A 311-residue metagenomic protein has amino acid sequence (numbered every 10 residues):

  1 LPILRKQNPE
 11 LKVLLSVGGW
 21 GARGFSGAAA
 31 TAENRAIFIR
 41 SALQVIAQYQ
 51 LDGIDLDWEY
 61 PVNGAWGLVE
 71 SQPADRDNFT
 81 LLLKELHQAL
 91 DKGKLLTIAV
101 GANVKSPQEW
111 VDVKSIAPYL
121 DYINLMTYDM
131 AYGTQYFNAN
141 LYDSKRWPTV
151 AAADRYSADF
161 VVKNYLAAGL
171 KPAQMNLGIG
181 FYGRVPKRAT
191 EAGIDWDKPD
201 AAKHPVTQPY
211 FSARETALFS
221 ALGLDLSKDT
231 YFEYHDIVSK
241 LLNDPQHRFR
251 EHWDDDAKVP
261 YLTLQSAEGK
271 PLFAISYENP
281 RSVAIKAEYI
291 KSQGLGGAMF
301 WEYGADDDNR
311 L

Functional and structural regions predicted by a protein language model:
L1, N140, F181-Y289: Glycan-binding loop/region signatures in secreted carbohydrate-active enzymes
L1-I46, D229, R248: Glycan-recognition patch characteristic of GH18 chitinases/ENGases and related GlcNAc/peptidoglycan-binding proteins
L15, L56, L86, I123 (+3 more regions): Conserved, mostly hydrophobic/aromatic
S16-W20, Y49-N63: Mobile, glycine-rich extracellular loop/lid and propeptide segments that shape or gate substrate/ligand access
A30-Q48, V104-S115, A158, V162 (+1 more regions): Short, acidic/polar
D52, D121, G296: Receiver (REC) domain switch/active-site residues of two-component response regulators
P61-K228: Substrate-binding surface in catalytic domains of secreted glycosidases
D256, G304-L311: Aromatic-rich peripheral "rim/lid" segments of glycoside hydrolase catalytic domains that contact and position glycan
